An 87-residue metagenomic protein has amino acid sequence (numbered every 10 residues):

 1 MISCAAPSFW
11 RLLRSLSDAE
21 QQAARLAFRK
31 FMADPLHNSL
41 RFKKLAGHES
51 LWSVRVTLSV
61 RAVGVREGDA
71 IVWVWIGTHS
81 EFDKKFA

Functional and structural regions predicted by a protein language model:
I2-C4, R11, D18, V56-A87: Enriched for short, Lys/Arg-rich terminal
S15-D18, A33: Secondary-structure boundary motif
F28-F31, R66-G68: Generic helix-packing signal
R29-V54: A short, surface-exposed loop/turn module that caps and links secondary-structure elements
